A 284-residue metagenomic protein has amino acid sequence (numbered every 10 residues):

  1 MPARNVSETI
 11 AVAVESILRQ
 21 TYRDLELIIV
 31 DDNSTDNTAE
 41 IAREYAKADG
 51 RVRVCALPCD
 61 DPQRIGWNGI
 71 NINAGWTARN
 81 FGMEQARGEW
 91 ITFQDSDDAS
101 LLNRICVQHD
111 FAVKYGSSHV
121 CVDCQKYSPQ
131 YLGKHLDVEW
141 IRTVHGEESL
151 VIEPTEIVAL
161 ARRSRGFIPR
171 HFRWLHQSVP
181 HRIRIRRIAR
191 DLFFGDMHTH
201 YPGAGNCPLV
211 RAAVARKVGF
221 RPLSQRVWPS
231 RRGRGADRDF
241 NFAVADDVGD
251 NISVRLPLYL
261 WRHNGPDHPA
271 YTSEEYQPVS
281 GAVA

Functional and structural regions predicted by a protein language model:
A3-A11, D31, T35, A39 (+1 more regions): A structural helix-start
A11-E15, A39-E40, G88, L101-V113: Short alpha-helix within the catalytic core of nucleotide-sugar-dependent glycosyltransferases
V14-G66: Acidic donor-binding segment of Leloir-type glycosyltransferases
D32, Q94-S96, C121: Active-site acidic Asp-centered loop
D60-A86, V107: Glycine-rich, basic loop-to-helix element that forms the pyrophosphate-binding segment of sugar-nucleotide handling
W76, L150-P278: Conserved nucleotide-sugar donor-binding catalytic segment
I91: Short aromatic/hydrophobic "clamp" motif used to bind/position activated sugar donors
A99, N103-L175: Conserved donor NDP-sugar-binding/catalytic core segment of glycosyltransferases
